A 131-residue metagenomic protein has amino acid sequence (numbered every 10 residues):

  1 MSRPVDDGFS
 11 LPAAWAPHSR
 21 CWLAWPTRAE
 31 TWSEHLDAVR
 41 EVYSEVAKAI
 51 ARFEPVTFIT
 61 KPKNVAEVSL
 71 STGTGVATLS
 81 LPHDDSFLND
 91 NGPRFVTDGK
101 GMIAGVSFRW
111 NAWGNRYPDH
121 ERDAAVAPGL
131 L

Functional and structural regions predicted by a protein language model:
M1-L131: The feature marks the mature, well-folded catalytic cores of soluble enzymes
